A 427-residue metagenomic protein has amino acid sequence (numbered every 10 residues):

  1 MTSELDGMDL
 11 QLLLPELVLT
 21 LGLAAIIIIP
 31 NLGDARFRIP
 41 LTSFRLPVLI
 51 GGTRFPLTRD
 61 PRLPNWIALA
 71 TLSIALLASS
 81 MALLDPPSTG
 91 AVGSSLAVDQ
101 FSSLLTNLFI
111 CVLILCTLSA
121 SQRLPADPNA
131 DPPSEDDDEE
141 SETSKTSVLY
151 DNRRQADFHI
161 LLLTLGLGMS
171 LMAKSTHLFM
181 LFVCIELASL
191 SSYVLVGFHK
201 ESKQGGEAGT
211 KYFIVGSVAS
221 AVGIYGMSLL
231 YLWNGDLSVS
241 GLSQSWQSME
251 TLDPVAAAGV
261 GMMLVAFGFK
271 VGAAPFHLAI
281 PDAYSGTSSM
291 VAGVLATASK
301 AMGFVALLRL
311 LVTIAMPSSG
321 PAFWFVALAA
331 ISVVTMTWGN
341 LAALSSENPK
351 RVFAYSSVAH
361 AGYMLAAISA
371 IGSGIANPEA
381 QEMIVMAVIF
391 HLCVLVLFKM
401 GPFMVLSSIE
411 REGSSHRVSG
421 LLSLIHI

Functional and structural regions predicted by a protein language model:
M1-I425: Alpha-helical transmembrane segments of multi-pass membrane proteins predominantly involved in bioenergetics
